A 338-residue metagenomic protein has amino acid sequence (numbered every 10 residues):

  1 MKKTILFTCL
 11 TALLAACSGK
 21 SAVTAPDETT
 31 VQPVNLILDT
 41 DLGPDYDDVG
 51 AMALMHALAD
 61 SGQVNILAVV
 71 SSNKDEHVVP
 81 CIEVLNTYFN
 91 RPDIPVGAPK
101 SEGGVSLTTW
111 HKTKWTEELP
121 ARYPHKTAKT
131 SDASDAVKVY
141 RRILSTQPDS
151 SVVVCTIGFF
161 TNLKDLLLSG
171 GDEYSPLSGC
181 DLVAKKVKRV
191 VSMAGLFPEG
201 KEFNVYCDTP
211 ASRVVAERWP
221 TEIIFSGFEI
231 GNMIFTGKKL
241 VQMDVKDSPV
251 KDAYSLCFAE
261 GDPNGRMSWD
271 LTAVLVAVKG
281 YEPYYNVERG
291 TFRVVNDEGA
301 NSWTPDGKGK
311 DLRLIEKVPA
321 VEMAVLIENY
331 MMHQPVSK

Functional and structural regions predicted by a protein language model:
M1-T4, K20: Positively charged n-region of N-terminal signal peptides that target proteins for export
T4-L14: Sec-dependent N-terminal signal peptides
S18-K338: N-terminal acidic, glycine/proline-rich low-complexity segments
